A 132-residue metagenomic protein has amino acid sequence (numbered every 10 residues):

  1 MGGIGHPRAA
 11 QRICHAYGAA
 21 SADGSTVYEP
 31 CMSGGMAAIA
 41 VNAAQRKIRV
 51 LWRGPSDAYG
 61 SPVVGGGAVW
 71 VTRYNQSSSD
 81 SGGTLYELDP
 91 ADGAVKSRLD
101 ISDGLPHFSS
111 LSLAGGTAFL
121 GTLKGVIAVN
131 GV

Functional and structural regions predicted by a protein language model:
M1-V132: Extracytoplasmic/lumenal domain signature
